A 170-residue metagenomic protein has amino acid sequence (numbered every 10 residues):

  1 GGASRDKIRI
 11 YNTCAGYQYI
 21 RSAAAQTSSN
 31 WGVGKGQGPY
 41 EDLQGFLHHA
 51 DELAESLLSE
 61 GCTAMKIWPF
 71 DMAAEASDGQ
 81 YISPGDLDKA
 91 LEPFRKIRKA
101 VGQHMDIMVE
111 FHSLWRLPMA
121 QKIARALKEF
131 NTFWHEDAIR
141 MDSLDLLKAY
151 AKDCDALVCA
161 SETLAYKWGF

Functional and structural regions predicted by a protein language model:
G1-M108, L114, P118-E129: N-terminal capping/lid subdomain adjacent to the active-site entrance of alpha/beta enzymes
F46, A165-W168: A diffuse structural propensity rather than consistent per-protein peaks
K66, P84-D86, M108-S113, N131-D142 (+1 more regions): Catalytic beta/alpha-barrel core
Q80-I82, A149-K152: Short low-complexity, flexible loop/linker segments enriched in glycine and/or proline with clustered acidic
G102, A151, D155: Short conserved AdoMet
M119, S143-L146, K167-F170: Short acidic active-site motifs
A124, E136, K148-A151: Generic hydrophobic alpha-helical scaffold/packing signal
